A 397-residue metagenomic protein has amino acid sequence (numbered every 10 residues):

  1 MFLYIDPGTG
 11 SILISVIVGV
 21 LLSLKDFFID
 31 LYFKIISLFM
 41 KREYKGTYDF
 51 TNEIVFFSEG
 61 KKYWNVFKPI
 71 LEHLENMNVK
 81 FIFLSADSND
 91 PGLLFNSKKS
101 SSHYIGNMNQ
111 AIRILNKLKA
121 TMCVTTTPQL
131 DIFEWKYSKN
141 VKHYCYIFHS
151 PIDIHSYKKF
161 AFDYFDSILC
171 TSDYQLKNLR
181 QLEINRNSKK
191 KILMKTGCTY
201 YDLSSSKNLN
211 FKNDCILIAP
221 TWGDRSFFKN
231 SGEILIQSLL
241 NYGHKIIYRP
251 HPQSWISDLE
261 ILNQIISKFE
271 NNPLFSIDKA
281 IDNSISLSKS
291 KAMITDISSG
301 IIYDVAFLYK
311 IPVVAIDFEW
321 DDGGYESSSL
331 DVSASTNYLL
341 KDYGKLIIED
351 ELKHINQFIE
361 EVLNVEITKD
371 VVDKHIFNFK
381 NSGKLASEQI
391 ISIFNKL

Functional and structural regions predicted by a protein language model:
M1-P7: Short, strongly hydrophobic alpha-helical membrane anchors
V55-S204: Active-site and donor-binding regions of nucleotide-sugar-utilizing enzymes
K62-E75, T199-I265, E349, N364 (+1 more regions): Conserved catalytic-core segment of nucleotide-activated headgroup transferases in glycan assembly
L84-K98, N241-K279: Catalytic donor nucleotide-activated moiety binding site of glycosyltransferases and closely related
S102-M108, F275-A280, D342-H354: Short acidic-hydrophobic, aromatic-tinged amphipathic segments that line or gate anion-handling sites
Y146, A280-S327: A donor-sugar binding/catalytic signature common to diverse glycosyltransferases and related nucleotide-sugar
K310-V362: Nucleotide-sugar donor-binding patch of glycosyltransferase catalytic domains
K341, I348-L397: C-terminal amphipathic helix plus adjacent low-complexity, charged tail appended to glycosyltransferase catalytic
